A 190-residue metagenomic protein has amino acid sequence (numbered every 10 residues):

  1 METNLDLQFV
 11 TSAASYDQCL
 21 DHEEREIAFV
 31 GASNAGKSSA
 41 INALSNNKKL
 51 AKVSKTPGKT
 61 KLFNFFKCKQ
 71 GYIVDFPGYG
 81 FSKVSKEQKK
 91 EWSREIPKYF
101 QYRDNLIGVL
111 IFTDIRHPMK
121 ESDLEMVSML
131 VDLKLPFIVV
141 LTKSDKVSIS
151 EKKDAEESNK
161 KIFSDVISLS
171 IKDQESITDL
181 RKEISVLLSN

Functional and structural regions predicted by a protein language model:
M1-K83, S189: Conserved G1/Walker A P-loop phosphate-binding module
T3-Y16, K146-N190: Canonical P-loop GTPase G-domain recognition
C19, T56-N64, P77-I107, I115-S128: Switch II of P-loop NTPase G domains
N42, N46, S128, D132 (+1 more regions): Short, well-ordered alpha-helices that flank and scaffold nucleotide-derived cofactor binding pockets
K49, L62, Q88, W92 (+8 more regions): Helical mechanochemical/support elements of P-loop NTPase systems and associated helical scaffolds
K55, I111, S168-I171: Hydrophobic/anchoring residues in structured secondary elements
K59, G71, G78-F81, R116-P118 (+2 more regions): Conserved nucleotide-binding/hydrolysis micro-motifs of P-loop NTPases
P97-D165: Conserved C-terminal guanine-recognition region of P-loop GTPase G domains, centered on the G4
